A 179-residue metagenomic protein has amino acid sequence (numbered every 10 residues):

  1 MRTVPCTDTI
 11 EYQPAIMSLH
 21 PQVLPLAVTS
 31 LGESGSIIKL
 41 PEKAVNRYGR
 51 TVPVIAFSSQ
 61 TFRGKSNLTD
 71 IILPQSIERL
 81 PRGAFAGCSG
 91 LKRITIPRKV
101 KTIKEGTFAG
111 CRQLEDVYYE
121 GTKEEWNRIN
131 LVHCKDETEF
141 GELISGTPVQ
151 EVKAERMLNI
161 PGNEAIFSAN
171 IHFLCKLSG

Functional and structural regions predicted by a protein language model:
M1-L31: Short beta-strand/loop segment at the start of cytosolic alpha/beta domains
M1-V4, A84, G90-T95: Amphipathic repeat-derived elements
T9-E11, I16, E33-A56, S66-R79 (+5 more regions): Structural signature of tandem-repeat unit edges
H20, H133-K135, C175: Amphipathic alpha-helical interaction segments
S59-T61, P81-A84, K104-T107: Consensus positions within tandem repeat domains that build extended binding/scaffold surfaces
A109, I129-C134: A structural signal for leucine-rich repeat
